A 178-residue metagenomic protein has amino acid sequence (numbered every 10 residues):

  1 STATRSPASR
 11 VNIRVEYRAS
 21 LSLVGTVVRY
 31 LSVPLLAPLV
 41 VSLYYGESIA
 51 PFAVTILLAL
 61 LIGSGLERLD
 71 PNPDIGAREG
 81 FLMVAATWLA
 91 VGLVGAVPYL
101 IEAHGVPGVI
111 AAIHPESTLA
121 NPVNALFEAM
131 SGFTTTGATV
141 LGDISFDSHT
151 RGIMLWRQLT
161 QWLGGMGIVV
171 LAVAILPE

Functional and structural regions predicted by a protein language model:
S1-E178: Membrane-proximal intracellular helices of multi-pass ion channels
